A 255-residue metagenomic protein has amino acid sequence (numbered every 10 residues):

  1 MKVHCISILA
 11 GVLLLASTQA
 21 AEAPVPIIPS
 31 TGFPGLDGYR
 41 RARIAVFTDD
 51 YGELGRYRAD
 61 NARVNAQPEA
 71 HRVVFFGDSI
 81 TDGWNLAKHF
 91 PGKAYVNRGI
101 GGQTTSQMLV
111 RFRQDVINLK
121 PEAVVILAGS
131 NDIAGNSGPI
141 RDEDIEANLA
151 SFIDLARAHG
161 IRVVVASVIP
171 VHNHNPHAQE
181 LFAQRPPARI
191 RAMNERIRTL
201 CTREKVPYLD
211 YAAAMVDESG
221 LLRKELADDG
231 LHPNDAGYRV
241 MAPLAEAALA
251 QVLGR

Functional and structural regions predicted by a protein language model:
M1-V74, D82, L86, L119 (+2 more regions): N-terminal secretory targeting modules
G38, I44-Y51, G92-S106, A134-I140 (+1 more regions): Acidic/histidine-rich helix-loop elements that form or flank divalent-metal/phosphate-binding sites at the catalytic
V74-F76, V96: Conserved beta-strand elements of the Class I
F76-G77, A166: Short hydrophobic segments within beta-strands
G77-D78, D235: Pocket-edge structural micro-motifs
S79, I100, S130-N131: Active-site metal-binding loops of divalent metal-dependent hydrolases
T81-A87, T104-Q107: Short, solvent-exposed loop/turn elements at domain surfaces
K88-A94, L109-R255: Alpha-helical cap/lid subdomain in secreted, periplasmic, or secretory-pathway luminal O-acyl-processing enzymes
